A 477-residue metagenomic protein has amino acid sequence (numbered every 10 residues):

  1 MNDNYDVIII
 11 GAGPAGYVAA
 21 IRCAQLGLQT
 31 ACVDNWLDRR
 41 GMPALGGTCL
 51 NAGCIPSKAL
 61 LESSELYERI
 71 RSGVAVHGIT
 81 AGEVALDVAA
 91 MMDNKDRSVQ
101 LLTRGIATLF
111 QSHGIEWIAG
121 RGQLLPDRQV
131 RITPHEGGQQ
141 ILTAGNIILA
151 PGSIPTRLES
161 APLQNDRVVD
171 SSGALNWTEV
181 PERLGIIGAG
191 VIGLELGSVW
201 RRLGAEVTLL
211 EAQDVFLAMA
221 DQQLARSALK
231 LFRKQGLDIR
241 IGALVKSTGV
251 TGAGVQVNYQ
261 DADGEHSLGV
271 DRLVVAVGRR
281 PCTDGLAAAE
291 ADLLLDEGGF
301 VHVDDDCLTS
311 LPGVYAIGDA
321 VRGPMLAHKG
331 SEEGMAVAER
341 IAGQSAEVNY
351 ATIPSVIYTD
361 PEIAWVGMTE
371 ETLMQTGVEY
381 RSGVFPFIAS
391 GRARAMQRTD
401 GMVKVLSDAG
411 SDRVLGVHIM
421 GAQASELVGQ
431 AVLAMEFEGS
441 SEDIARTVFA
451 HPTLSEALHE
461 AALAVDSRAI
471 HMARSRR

Functional and structural regions predicted by a protein language model:
N2-A15, V180-G190: Beta1/beta-strand and adjacent pyrophosphate-binding region of the FAD-binding site in flavoprotein oxidoreductases
N2-Y5, I21-V180, T208, Q213-L217 (+6 more regions): Glycine-rich flavin
I8-I10, G122, I141-G152, I187 (+2 more regions): Short hydrophobic core segments
I8-P43, G47, I55, A59-L66 (+2 more regions): Flexible, glycine-rich terminal cap/loop adjacent to redox cofactors in electron-transfer oxidoreductases
A15-R22, V168, G193-L196, R202 (+3 more regions): Short glycine/serine/threonine-rich phosphate/pyrophosphate-binding segments that cradle anionic phosphate groups
C54, P151-E206, L210, A289-A291 (+2 more regions): Glycine-rich dinucleotide-binding loop and its adjacent helix/turn
E116-A119, Q123-G137, L142, L203-D305 (+3 more regions): A Rossmann-like FAD-binding core segment of flavoenzymes
Q164-V180, S267-A342, E426: FAD-site-proximal beta/loop scaffold in flavoenzymes
